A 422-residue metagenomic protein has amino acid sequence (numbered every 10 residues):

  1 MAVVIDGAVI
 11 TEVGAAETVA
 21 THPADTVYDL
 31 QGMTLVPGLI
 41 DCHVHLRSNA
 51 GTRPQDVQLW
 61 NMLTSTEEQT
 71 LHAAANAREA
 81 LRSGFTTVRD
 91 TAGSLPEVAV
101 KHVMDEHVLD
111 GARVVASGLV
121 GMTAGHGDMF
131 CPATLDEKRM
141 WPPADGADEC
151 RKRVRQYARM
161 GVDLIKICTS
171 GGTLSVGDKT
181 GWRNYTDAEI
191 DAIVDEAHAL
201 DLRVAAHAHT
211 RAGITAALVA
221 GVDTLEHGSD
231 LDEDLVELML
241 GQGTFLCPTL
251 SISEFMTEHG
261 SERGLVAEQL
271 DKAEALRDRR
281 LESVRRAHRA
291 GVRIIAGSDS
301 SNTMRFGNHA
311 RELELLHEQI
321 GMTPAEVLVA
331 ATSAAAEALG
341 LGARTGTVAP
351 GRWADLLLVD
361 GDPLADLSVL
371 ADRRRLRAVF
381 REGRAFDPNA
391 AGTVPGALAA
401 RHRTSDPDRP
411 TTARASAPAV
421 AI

Functional and structural regions predicted by a protein language model:
M1-V36, L59, G392: Histidine-rich, glycine-flanked metal-binding segment
G7, A331-S333, P350-A397: C-terminal cap of metal-dependent C-N hydrolases
M33-E106, G125-G127, A188, A217-A220: Metal-associated gating/positioning segment near the N- to mid-region
A50-R53, D128, S175-V176, I214-A220 (+4 more regions): Histidine/acidic-residue-rich catalytic or RNA/ligand-binding cores of hydrolases and nuclease-related proteins
V57-L71, C131-K152, R203-A205: Active-site mouth loops of central-metabolism enzymes
L59, A199, R203, G264-E268 (+1 more regions): His/Asp/Glu-enriched, well-ordered alpha-helical/loop segment that forms or immediately abuts the divalent-metal
H72-E97, D110-V120, V162-S175, R203 (+3 more regions): Divalent metal-dependent hydrolysis catalytic cores, especially in the metallo-beta-lactamase
H102-V120, G181-A206, G243-S251: Alpha-helix-loop-beta-strand connector modules within alpha/beta enzyme cores
